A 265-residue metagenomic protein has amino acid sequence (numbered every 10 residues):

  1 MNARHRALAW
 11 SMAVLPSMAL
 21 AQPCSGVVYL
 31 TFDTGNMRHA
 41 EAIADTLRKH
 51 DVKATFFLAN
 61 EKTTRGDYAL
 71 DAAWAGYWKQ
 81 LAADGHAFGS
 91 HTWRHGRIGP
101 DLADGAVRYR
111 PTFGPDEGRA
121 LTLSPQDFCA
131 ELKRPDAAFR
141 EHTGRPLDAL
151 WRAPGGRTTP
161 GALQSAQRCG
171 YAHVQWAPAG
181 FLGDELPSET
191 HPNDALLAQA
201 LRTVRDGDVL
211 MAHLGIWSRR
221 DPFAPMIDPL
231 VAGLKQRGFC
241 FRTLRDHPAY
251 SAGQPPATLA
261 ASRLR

Functional and structural regions predicted by a protein language model:
M1-S11: Bacterial N-terminal signal peptides that target proteins for export
Q22, A54, T64, R219-R265: C-terminal domain-boundary segment and adjacent tail
Q22-L123, E131-A149: Active-site beta->alpha N-cap acidic-glycine motif
T34-H39, N60-A73, G96-D101, L150-P160 (+3 more regions): Acidic-and-aromatic substrate-binding clefts and catalytic sites of carbohydrate-active enzymes
F56, F88-S90, Q175, A212 (+1 more regions): Hydrophobic residues in well-ordered beta-strands that form the structural core
F88-H95, G156, M211-L214: Histidine-centered catalytic micro-motifs
R157-T203, F239-Y250: His/Asp/Glu-enriched short active-site or ligand-binding loop at hydrolase and phosphoryl-transfer sites
